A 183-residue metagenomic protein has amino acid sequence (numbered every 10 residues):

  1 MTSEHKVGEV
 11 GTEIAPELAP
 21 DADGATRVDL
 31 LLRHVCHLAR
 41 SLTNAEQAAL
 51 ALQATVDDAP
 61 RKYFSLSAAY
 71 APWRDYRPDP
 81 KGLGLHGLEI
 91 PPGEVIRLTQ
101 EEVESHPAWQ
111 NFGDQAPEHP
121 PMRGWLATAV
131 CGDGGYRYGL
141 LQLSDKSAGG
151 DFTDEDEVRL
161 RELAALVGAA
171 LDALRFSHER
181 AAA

Functional and structural regions predicted by a protein language model:
M1-H34, L38-L42, E155, A170-A183: Signal-transmission linkers at sensory-effector interfaces
D21-Y76, L174: Helix-loop-beta substructure at the N-terminus of cytosolic sensory domains that couple signal/ligand detection
V56-D58, C131-R137, K146, L174: Flexible loop/coil segments at beta-strand boundaries within sensory signal-transduction domains
Y70-H106: Acidic/proline- and glycine-rich, intrinsically disordered low-complexity segments that serve as regulatory linkers
I96, Q100-G124, D145-K146: Signal-transducing coupling segments at domain and membrane junctions
R123-G132: A short, aliphatic-rich beta-strand micro-motif
L140-G150: Short beta-strand-to-loop transition segments that serve as allosteric relay/switch motifs in sensory/regulatory domains
R161-G168: Allosteric cytosolic regulatory segments
